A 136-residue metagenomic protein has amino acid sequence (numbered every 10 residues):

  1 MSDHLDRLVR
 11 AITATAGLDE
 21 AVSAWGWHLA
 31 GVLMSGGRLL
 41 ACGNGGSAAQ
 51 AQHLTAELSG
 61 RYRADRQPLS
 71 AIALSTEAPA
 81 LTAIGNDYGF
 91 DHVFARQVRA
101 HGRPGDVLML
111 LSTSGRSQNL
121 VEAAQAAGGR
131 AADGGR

Functional and structural regions predicted by a protein language model:
M1, L5, V22-W25, A51: Hydrophobic packing residues in well-ordered alpha-helices of helical domains and bundles
M1-G17: Generic N-terminal amphipathic, Lys/Arg-enriched alpha-helix
A24-V32, A123-G128: Catalytic-core regions built around general acid/base machinery
H28-G102: Glycine-rich, small/polar surface segments that engage phosphate groups of diverse ligands
G36-G37, G105, G128-A131: Glycine-centered short loops/turns at secondary-structure junctions
R38-C42, P104-G115: A short, small-residue-rich loop immediately preceding and capping a beta-strand
C42, A73-S75, L110-S112, G135-R136: Short beta-strand segments
S47-Q52, R116-A123: Short glycine/serine/threonine-rich phosphate/pyrophosphate-binding segments that cradle anionic phosphate groups
